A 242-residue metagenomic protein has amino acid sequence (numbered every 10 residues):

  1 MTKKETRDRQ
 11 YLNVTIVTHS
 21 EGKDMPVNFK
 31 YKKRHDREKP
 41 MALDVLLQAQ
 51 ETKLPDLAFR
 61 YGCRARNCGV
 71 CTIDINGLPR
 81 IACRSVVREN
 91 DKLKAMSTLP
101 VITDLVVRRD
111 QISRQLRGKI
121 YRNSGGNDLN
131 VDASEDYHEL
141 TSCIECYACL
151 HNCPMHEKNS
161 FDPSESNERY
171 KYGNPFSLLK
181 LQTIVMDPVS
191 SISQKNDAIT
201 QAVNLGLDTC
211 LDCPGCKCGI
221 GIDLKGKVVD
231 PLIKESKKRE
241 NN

Functional and structural regions predicted by a protein language model:
T2-R109, L150, P154, N159-D162: Iron-sulfur-associated redox domains of electron-transfer enzymes in respiratory and anaerobic energy metabolism
P40-T52, M96-N242: Ferredoxin-type iron-sulfur electron-transfer modules in oxidoreductases and energy-metabolism complexes
